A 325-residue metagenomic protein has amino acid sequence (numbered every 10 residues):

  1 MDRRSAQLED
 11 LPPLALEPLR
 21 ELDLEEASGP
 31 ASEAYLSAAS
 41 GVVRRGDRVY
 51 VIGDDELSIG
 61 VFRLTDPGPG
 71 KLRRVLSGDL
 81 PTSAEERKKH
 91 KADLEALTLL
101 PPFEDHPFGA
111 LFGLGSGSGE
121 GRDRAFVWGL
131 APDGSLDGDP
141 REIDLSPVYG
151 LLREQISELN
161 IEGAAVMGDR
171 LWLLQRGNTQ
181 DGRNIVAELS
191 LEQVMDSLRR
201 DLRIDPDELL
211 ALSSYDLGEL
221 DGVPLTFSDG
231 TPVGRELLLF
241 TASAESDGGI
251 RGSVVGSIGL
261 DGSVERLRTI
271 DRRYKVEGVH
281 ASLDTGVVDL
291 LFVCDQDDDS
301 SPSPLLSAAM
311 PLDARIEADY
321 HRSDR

Functional and structural regions predicted by a protein language model:
M1-R325: Sequence/structural signature of beta-propeller domains
